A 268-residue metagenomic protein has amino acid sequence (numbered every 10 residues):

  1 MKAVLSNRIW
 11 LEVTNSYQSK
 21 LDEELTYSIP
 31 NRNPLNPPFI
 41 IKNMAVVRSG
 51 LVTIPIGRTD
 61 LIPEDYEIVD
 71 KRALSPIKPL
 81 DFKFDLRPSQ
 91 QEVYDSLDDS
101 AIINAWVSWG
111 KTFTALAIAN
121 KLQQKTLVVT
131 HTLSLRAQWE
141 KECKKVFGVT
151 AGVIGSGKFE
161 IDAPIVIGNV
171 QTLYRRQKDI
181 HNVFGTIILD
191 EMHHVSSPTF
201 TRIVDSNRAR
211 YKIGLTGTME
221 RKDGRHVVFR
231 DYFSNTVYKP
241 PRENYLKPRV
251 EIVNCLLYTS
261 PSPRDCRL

Functional and structural regions predicted by a protein language model:
Y27-K71: Interdomain "pre-motor" coupling segment immediately N-terminal to P-loop NTPase/helicase cores
A73-I102: Conserved pre-motif I regulatory segment
D99-I118: Walker A/P-loop
K125-C143: Conserved Walker A/P-loop ATP-binding site and its immediately adjacent core in helicase/helicase-like ATPase domains
G157-V183: Conserved helix/coil segment N-terminal to the catalytic DExD/H
D190-E191: Walker B catalytic acidic pair
H194-Y245: Post-DEXD/H (motif II) to motif III coupling segment of the RecA-like Helicase ATP-binding lobe
Y258-L268: Single conserved hydrophobic/aromatic residue that forms the stacking wall/gate of nucleotide- or nucleobase-binding
